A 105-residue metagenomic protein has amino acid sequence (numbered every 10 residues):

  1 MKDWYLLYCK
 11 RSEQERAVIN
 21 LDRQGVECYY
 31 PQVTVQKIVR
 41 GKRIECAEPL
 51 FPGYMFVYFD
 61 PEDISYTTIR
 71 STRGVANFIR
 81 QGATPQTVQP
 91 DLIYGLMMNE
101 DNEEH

Functional and structural regions predicted by a protein language model:
M1-H105: Acidic-enriched and Gly/Ser
